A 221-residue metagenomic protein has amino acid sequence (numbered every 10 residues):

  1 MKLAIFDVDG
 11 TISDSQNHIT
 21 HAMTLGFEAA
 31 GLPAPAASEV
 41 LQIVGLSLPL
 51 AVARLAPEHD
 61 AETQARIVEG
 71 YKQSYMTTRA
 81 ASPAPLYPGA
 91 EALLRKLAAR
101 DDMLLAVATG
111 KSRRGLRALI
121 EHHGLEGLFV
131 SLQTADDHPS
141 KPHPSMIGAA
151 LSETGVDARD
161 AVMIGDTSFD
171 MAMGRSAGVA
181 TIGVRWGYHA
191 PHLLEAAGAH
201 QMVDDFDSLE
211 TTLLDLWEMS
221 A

Functional and structural regions predicted by a protein language model:
M1-K2, R113, R117-A221: Asp-based, Mg2+/Mn2+-dependent phosphohydrolase catalytic module
M1-Q42, E58: Active-site neighborhood of HAD-like aspartate-dependent phosphohydrolases
I5, I12, L86, L105 (+3 more regions): Conserved SAM-binding loop
T20, T24, A37, L41 (+5 more regions): An amphipathic alpha-helix signature
G26-F27, S47-A61, L119, A150-L151: Helix-loop "lid/cap" segments that line or gate small-molecule binding pockets
E28-P33, D60-E62, A99-D102, G124-L128 (+1 more regions): Short helix-capping segments at alpha-helix termini
R54-A92: Metal-dependent phosphoesterase signature
T77-V107, R113-R117, P144: Short, acidic loop-to-helix structural element flanking the phosphoryl-transfer center in phosphate-processing enzymes
